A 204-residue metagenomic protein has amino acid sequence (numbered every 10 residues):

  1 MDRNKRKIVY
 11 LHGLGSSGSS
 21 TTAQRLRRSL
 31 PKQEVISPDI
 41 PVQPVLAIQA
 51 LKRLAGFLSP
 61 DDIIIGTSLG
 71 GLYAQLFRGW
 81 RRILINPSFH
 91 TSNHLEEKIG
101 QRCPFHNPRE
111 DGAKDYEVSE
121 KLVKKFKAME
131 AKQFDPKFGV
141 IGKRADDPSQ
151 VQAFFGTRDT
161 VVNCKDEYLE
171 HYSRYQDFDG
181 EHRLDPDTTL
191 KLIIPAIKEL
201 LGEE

Functional and structural regions predicted by a protein language model:
M1-G18, A74, L84-L95, I99: A short, flexible N-terminal coil/short beta segment enriched in small residues
M1-N4, G56-P60, L76-R78, I141-Q150: Flexible, charged surface loops at secondary-structure boundaries
D2-L58, H182: Active-site catalytic motif of lipid deacylating hydrolases and related acyltransferases
Y10-L14, I65, F154-G156: Short hydrophobic segments within beta-strands
Q24, R28, L76-W80, P195 (+1 more regions): Short, well-ordered alpha-helices that flank and scaffold nucleotide-derived cofactor binding pockets
I65-Q75: Gly/Ala-rich beta-loop-alpha elbow adjacent to hydrolase catalytic centers
R81-E204: The alpha/beta-hydrolase serine catalytic core
